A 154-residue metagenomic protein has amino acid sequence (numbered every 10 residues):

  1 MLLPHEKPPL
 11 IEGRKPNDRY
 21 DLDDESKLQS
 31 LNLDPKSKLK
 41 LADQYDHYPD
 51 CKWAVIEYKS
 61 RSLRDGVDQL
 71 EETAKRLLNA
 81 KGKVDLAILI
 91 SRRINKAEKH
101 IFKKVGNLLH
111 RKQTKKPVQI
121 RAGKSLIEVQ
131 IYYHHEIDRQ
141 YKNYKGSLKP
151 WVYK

Functional and structural regions predicted by a protein language model:
M1-S37, Y48: Acidic-basic catalytic patches of nuclease active cores, encompassing PD-(D/E)XK and other metal-cofactor nuclease
K40: Beta-rich catalytic cores
Q44-S60: Conserved catalytic cores of phosphodiester-cleaving nucleases, focusing on short active-site segments
A54, G82-I90: Hydrophobic beta-strand segments of well-ordered beta-sheets in folded domains
K59-R61, R92-R93: Beta-hairpin (beta-strand-turn-beta-strand) motif
R61-E71, A97-I101: Active-site-adjacent loop/helix micro-motif of nuclease/hydrolase catalytic cores
K75-K83: Arginine/glycine-rich "motif VI" loop of SF2 helicases in the C-terminal RecA-like domain
I88-K154: Domain-level recognition of nuclease-like catalytic cores that cleave nucleotide substrates
